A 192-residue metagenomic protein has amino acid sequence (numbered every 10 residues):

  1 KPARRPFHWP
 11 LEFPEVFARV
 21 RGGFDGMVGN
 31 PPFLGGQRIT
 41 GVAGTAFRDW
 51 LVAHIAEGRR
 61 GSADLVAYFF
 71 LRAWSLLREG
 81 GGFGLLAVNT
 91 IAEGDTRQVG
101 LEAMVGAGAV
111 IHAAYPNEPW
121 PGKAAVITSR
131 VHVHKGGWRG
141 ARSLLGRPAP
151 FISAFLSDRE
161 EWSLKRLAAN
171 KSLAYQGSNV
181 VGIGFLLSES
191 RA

Functional and structural regions predicted by a protein language model:
K1-F7: Nucleic-acid modification enzymes, centered on SAM-dependent nucleic-acid methyltransferases
H8-A192: Signature of N6-adenine DNA methyltransferases within the class I
